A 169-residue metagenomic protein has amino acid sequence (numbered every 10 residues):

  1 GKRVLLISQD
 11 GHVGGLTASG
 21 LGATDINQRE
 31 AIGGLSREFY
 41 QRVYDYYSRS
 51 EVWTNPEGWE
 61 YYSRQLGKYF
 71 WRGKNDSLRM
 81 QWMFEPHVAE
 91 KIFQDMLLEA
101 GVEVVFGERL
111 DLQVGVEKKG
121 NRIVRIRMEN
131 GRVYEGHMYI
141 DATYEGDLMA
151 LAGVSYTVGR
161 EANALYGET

Functional and structural regions predicted by a protein language model:
K2-R3, H137: Nucleotide donor/acceptor-binding cores
R3, S8-G115, T157, Y166-G167: Conserved N-terminal/central alpha/beta ligand/cofactor-binding core
S8, F39, M138, Y144-D147: Voltage-sensor-like transmembrane helices and their cytoplasmic interface
G120-I126: Short, hydrophobic/aromatic-rich segments at coil-to-beta transitions
E129-M138: Core beta-strand elements of the Rossmann-like FAD/NAD(P) dinucleotide-binding domain in flavoenzyme oxidoreductases
D141-T169: Glycine-rich loop(s) and the adjacent beta-strand/alpha-helix scaffold that form part
